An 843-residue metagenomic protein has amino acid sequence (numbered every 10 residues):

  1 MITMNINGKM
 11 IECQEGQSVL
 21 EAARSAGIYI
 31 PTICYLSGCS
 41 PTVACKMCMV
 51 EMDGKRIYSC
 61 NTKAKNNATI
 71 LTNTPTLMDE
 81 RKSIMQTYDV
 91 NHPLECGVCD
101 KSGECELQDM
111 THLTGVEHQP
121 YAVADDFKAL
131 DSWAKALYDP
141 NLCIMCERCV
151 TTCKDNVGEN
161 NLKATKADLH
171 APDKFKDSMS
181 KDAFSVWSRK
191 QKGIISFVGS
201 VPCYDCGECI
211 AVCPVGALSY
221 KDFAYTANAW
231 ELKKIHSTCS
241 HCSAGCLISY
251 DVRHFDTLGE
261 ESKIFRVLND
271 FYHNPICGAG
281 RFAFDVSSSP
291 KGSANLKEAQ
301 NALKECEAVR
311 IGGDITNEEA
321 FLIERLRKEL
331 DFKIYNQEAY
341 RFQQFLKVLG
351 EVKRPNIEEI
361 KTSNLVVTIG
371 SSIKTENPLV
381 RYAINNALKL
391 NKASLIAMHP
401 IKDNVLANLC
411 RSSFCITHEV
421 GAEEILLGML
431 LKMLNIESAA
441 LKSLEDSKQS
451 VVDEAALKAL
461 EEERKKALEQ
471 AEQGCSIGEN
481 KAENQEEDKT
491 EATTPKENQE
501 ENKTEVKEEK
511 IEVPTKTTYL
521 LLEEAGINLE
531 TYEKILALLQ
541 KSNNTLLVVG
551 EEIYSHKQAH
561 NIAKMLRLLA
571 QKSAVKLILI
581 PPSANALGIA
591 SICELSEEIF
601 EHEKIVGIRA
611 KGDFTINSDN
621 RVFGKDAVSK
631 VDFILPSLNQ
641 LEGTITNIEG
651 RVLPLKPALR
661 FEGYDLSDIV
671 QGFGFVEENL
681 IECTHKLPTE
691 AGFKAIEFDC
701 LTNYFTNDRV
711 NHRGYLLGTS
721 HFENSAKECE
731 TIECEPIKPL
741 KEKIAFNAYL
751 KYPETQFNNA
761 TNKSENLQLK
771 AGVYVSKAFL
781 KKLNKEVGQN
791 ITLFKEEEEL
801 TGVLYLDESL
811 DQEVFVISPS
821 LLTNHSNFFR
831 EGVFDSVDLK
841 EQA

Functional and structural regions predicted by a protein language model:
M1, I30, Y35-C39, E324 (+7 more regions): A cross-kingdom feature strongest in bacterial/archaeal respiratory oxidoreductases
M1-R24, T32, L36, S40 (+8 more regions): N-terminal export/assembly segments and adjacent metallocofactor-ligating motifs of anaerobic energy-metabolism
C45-K63: N-terminal single-stranded DNA-binding subdomain of primase/primase-helicase replication proteins
V50-D53, L547, L793: A generic structural signal for residues embedded in beta-strands
H92-V123, A129, C149, E159-L169 (+3 more regions): N-terminal leader/propeptide and maturation segments of large enzyme subunits in energy/redox metabolism and hydrolases
I315-N317, S371-N377, E552-Q558, G612 (+1 more regions): Short acidic, S/G/P-rich loop/turn micro-motifs used as interaction or catalytic elements
R327-Y335, L388-S394, R411-S413, S438 (+4 more regions): Structural alpha-beta junctions
R411-R609, E690-T719: Active-site phosphate/pyrophosphate-binding segments
